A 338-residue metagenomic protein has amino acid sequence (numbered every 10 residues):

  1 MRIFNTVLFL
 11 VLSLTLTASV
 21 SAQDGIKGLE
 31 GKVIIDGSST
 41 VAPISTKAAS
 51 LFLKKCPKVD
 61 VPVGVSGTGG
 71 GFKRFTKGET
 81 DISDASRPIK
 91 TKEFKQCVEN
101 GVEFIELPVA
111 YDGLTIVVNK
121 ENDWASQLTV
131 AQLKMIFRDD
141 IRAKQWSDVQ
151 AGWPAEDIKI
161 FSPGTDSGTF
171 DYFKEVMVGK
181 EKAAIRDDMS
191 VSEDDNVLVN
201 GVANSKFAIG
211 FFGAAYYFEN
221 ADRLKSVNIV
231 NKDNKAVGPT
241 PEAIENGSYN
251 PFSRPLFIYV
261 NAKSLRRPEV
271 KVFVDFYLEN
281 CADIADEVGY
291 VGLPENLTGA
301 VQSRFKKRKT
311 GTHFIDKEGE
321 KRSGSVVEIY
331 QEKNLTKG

Functional and structural regions predicted by a protein language model:
M1-I3: N-terminal secretory signal peptides that target proteins for export/translocation
N5-T17: Bacterial N-terminal signal peptides
A22-G338: Flexible loop/hinge segments at secondary-structure junctions
